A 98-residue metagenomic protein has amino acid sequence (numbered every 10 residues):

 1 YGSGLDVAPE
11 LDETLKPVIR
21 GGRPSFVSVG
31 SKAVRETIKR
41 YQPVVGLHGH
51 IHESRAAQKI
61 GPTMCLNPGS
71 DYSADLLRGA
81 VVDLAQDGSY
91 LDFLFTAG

Functional and structural regions predicted by a protein language model:
Y1-Q42: Active-site-proximal segments of metal-dependent phosphoesterases and phosphodiesterases across multiple
V18-G21, G49, L66: Generic preference for well-ordered secondary structure
V29, H48, P68: Short glycine-rich loop/turn motifs that provide flexible caps or phosphate-binding loops at active sites
K32-Y41, S54-G98: Binuclear metal-dependent phosphoesterase catalytic core
V44-S54: Histidine-centered catalytic micro-motifs
